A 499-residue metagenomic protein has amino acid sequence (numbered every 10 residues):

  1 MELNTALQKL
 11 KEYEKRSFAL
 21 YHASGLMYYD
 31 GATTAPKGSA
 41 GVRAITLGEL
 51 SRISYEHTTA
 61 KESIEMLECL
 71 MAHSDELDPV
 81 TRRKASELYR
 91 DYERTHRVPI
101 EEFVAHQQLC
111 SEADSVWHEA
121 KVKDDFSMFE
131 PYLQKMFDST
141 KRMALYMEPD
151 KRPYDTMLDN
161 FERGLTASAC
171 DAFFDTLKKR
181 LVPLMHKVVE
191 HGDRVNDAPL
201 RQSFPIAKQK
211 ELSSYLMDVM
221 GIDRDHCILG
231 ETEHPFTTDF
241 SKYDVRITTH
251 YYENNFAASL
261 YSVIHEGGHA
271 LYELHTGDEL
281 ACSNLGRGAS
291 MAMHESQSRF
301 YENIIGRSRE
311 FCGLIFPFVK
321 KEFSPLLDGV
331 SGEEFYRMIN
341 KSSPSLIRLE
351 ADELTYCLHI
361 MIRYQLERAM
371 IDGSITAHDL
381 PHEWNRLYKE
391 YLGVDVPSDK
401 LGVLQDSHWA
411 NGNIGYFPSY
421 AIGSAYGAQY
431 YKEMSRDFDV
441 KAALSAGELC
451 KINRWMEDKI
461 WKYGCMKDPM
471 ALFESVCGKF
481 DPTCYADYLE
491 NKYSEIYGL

Functional and structural regions predicted by a protein language model:
M1-R163, M466, E490-L499: A well-structured
E2-A6, H22-G25, A32, G38 (+4 more regions): C-terminal, non-catalytic "cap/extension" segments appended to globular domains
L10, A258-G277, E295-R299: Active-site recognition of the HExxH zinc-binding catalytic motif
L10, E148, H265, S298 (+3 more regions): Divalent metal-coordination and catalytic microenvironments
V42, A105, Y132, F173 (+14 more regions): Secondary-structure capping and boundary motifs in well-ordered enzyme cores
H106-A258: Contiguous, non-catalytic segments that form substrate-binding/exosite surfaces or channel walls
F174, K178, I206-K210, L216-G230 (+4 more regions): All-alpha helical catalytic cores of prenyl diphosphate-utilizing isoprenoid enzymes
R287-D328: Post-HExxH zinc-binding segment in Zn-dependent metallohydrolases
